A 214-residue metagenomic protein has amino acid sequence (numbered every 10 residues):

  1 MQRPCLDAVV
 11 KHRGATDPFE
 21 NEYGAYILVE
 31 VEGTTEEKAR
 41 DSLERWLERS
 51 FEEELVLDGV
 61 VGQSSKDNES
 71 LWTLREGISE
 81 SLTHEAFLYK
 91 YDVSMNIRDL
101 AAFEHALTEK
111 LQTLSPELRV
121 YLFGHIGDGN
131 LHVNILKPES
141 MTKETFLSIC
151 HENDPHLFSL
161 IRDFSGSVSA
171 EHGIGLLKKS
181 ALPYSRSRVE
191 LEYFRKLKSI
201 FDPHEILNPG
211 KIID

Functional and structural regions predicted by a protein language model:
M1-D214: Noncatalytic alpha-helical scaffold of FAD-dependent oxidoreductases
